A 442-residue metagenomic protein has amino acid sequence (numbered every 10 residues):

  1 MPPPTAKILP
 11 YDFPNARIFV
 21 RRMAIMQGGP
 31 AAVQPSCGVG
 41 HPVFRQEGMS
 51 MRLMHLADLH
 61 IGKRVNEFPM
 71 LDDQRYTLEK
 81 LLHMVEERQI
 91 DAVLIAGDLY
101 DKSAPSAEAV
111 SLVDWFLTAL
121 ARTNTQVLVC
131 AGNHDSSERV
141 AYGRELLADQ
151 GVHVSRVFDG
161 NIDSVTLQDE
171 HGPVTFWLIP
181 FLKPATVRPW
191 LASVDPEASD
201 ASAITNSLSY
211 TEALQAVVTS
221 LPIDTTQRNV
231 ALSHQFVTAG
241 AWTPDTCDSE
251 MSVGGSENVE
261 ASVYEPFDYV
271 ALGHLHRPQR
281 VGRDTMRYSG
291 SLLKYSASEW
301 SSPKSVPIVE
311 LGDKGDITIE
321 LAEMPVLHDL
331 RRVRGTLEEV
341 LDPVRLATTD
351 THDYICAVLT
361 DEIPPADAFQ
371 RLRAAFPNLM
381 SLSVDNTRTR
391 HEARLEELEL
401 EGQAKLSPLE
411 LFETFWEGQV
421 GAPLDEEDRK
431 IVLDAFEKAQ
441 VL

Functional and structural regions predicted by a protein language model:
C37, H41-T118, R122, R429-D434 (+1 more regions): N-terminal active-site segment of His-dependent metallophosphoesterases
V43-M49, E87, A92, L311-L442: Accessory, non-catalytic peripheral segments of nucleic-acid enzymes
L56-A57, V93-G97, Q126-N133, H153-F158 (+3 more regions): Active-site neighborhood of phospho(di)ester-bond hydrolases with catalytic His/Asp-centered motifs
H60-K63, D101-A104, C130-V140, G160-D163 (+4 more regions): Active-site environment of divalent metal-dependent phosphoester hydrolases
N66, G97-F116, A131-G151, R156 (+1 more regions): Metal-dependent catalytic neighborhoods of phosphoester/phosphodiester hydrolases
I90-E108, N124-E138, F236-G255: Active-site neighborhood of divalent metal-dependent phosphoester/pyrophosphate hydrolases
Y142-S252, G312: Conserved catalytic scaffold of divalent metal-dependent phosphoesterases
V237-I317: Conserved beta-sheet core of the metallophosphoesterase superfamily
